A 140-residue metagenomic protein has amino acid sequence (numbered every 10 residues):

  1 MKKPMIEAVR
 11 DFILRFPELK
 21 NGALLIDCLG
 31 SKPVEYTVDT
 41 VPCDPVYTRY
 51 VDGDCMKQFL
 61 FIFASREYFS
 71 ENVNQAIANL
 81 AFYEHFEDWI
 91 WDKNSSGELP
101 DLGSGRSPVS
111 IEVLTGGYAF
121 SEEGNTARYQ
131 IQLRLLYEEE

Functional and structural regions predicted by a protein language model:
M1-L24, C28-L29, D44-E140: Charged, amphipathic alpha-helical segments and their flanking helix caps
